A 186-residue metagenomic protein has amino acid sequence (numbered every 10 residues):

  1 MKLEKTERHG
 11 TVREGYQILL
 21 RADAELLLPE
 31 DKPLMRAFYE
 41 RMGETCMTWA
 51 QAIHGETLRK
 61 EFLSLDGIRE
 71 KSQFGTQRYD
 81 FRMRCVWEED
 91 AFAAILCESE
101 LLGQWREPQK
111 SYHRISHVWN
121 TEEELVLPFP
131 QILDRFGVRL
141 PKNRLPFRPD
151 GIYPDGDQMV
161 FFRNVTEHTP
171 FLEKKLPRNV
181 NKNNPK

Functional and structural regions predicted by a protein language model:
M1-K186: Compositionally biased intrinsically disordered regions enriched in Thr/Gly
